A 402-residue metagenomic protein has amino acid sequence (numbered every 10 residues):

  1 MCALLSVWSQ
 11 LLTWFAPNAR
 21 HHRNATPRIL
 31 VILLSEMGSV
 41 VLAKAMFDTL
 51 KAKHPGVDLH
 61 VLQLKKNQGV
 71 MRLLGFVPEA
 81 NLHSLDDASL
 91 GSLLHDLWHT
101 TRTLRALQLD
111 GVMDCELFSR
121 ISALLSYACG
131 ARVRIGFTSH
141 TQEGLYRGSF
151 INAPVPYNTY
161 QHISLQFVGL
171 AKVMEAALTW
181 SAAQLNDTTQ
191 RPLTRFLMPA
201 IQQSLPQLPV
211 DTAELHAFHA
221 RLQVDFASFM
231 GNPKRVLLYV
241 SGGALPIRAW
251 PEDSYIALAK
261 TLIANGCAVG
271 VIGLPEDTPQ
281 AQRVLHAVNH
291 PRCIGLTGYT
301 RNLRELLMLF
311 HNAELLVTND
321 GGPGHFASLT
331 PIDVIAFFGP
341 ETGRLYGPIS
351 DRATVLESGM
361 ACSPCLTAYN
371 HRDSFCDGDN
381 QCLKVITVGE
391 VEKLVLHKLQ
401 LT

Functional and structural regions predicted by a protein language model:
M1-T402: Catalytic machinery of carbohydrate-active enzymes, primarily nucleotide-sugar-dependent glycosyltransferases
